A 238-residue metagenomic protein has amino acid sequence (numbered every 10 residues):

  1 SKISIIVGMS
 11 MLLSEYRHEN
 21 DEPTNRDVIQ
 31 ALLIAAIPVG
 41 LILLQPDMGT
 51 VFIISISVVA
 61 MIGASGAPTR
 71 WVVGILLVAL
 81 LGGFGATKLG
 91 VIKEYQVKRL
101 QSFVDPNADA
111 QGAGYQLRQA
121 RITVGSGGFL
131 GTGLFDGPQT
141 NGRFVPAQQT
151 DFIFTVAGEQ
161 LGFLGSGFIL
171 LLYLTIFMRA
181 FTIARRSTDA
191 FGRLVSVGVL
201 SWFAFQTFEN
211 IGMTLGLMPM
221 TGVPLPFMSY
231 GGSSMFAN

Functional and structural regions predicted by a protein language model:
S1-Q116, T155-L215: Hydrophobic alpha-helical transmembrane segments of multi-pass inner membrane proteins, especially in bacterial systems
V39-Q45, S126-L130, G158, M218-M228: Transmembrane alpha-helix interface/packing and boundary motifs in multi-pass membrane proteins, characterized by
D47-F52, T132-G137, Q148-T150, G167 (+2 more regions): Transmembrane helix boundary and interhelical junction motifs in multipass membrane proteins
P106-A110, G127, A147: Structural beta->alpha junctions
G114-F135: Extracytosolic (periplasmic/ER-lumenal) interhelical loops and adjacent juxtamembrane/interface segments of multi-pass
G128-L161, F191: Long extracytoplasmic/lumenal interhelical loops at the membrane interface of multi-pass membrane proteins
Q206-N238: A juxtamembrane structural motif centered on a specific transmembrane helix
